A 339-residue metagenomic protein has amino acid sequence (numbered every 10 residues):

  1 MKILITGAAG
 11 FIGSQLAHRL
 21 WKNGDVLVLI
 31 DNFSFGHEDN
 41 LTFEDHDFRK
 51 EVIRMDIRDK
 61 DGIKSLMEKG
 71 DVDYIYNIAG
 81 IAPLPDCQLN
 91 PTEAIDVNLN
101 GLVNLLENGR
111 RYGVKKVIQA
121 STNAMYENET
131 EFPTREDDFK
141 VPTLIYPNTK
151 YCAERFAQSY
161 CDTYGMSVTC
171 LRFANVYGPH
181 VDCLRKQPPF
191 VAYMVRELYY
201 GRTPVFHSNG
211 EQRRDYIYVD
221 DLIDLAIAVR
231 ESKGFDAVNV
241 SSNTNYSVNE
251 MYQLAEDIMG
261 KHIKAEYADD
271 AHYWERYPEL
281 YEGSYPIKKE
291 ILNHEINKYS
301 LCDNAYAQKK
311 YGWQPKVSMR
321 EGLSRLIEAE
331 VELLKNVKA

Functional and structural regions predicted by a protein language model:
M1-V176, R230, K298-Y299, A329 (+1 more regions): N-terminal Rossmann-like NAD(P)+-binding domain of SDR-like oxidoreductases, especially those catalyzing
F11, L144, R172, P189 (+4 more regions): Amphipathic alpha-helical recognition patches that constitute DNA-binding helices
D39-T42, T130-F132, V181-K186, V219 (+2 more regions): Short aromatic-enriched loop/helix-cap "lid" or pocket-rim segments at secondary-structure transitions that line
D61, D73, P85, T92 (+8 more regions): Residues in well-ordered alpha-helical elements
I95, T143-E154, R185-A192, D215-Y216 (+1 more regions): Short-chain dehydrogenase/reductase
Y146, Y177-D182, Q212-R213, S242: Short histidine/acidic/glycine/proline-rich micro-motifs that form metal- and phosphate-coordinating active-site loops
C152, F156, Y160, F190 (+3 more regions): Hydrophobic alpha-helix immediately C-terminal to the catalytic Tyr-X-X-X-Lys motif of short-chain
Y199-R202, F206-A339: C-terminal substrate-binding subdomain of Rossmann-fold SDR/epimerase-dehydratase oxidoreductases
